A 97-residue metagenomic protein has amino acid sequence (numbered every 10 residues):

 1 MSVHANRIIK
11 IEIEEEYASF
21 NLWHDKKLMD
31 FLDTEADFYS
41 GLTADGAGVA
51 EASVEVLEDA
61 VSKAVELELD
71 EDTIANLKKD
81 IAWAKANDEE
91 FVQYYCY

Functional and structural regions predicted by a protein language model:
M1-E90, Y95-Y97: Acidic (Asp/Glu-rich) sequence patches and key acidic residues that form negatively charged surfaces used
